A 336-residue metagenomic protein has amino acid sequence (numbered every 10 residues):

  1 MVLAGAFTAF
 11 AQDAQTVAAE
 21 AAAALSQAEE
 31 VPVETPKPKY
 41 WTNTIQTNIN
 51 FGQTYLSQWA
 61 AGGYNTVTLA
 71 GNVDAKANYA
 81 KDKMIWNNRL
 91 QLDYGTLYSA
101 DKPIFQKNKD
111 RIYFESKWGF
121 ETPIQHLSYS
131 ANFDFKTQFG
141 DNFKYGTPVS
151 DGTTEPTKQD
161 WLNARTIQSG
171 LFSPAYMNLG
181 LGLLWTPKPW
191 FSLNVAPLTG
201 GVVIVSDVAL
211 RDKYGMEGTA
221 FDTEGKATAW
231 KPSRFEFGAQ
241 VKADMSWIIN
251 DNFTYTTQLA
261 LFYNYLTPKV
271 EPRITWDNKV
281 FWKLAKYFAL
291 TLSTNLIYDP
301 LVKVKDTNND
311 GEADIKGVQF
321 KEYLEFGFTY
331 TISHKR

Functional and structural regions predicted by a protein language model:
M1-P38, S333-R336: Cleavable N-terminal export/targeting peptides
I45, I49-F51, G71-Y79, F114-F120 (+7 more regions): Residues on the lipid-exposed face of transmembrane beta-strands in outer-membrane beta-barrel proteins
I49-Y55, K81-K83, L92-Y98, F133-F143 (+4 more regions): Transmembrane beta-strands of outer-membrane beta-barrel pores
G52-N72, A100-F105: Surface-exposed strand-loop-strand hairpins of Gram-negative outer-membrane beta-barrel proteins
N65-G71, N108-I112, S173-M177, S233-A239 (+2 more regions): Residues that define the transmembrane beta-barrel architecture of outer-membrane proteins
M84-W86, I124-Y129, W190-L193, N252-Y255 (+2 more regions): Repeated loop/turn-to-beta-strand initiation elements of outer-membrane beta-barrel proteins
K107-G238: Outer-membrane pore/translocation modules
V318-R336: Outer-membrane beta-barrel "beta-signal"
